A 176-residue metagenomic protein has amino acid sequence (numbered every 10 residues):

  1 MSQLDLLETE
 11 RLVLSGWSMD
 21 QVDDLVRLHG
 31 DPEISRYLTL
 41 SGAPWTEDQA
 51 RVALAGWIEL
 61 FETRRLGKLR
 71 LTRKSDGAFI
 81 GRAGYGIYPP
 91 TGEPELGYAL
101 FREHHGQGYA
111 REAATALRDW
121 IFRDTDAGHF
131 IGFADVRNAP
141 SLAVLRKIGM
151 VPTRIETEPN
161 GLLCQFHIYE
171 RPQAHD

Functional and structural regions predicted by a protein language model:
M1-Y37, A55, K68-D176: Acyl-donor (CoA/ACP) binding surface of acyl/acetyltransferases
L40-A43: Short glycine-enriched, charge-decorated loop/helix-capping segments at active-site entrances that position
W45-R64: Active-site rim helix/loop that mediates acceptor-substrate recognition in acyltransferases
